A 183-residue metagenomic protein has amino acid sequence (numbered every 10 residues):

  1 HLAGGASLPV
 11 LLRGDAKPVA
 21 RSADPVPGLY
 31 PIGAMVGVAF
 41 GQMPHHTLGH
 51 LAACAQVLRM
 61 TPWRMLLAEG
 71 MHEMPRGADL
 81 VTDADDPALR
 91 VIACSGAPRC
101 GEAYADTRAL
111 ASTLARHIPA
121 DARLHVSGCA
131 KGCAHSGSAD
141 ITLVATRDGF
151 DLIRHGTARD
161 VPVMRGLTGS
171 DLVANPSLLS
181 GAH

Functional and structural regions predicted by a protein language model:
H1-G33, A53-R59, L80, A122-H125 (+2 more regions): Iron-sulfur (Fe-S) cluster-binding modules
A34-D151: Small-residue-enriched alpha-helical segments and adjacent helix-cap loops that form tight helix-helix packing
